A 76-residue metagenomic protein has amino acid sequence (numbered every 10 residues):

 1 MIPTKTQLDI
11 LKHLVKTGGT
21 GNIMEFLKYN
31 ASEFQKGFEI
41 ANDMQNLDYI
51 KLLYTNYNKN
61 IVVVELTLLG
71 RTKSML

Functional and structural regions predicted by a protein language model:
M1-N30, E39: Short amphipathic alpha-helical interface segments
N30-L47, I61: Short amphipathic alpha-helical interaction segments
K36-G37, L53, T67-R71: Alpha-helix boundary/capping detector
Q45-T55: A short, conserved structural fragment
T55-I61: Short, Lys/Arg-rich nucleic-acid/phosphate-binding segment
V62-L76: Short, amphipathic alpha-helical interaction segments positioned at domain boundaries
